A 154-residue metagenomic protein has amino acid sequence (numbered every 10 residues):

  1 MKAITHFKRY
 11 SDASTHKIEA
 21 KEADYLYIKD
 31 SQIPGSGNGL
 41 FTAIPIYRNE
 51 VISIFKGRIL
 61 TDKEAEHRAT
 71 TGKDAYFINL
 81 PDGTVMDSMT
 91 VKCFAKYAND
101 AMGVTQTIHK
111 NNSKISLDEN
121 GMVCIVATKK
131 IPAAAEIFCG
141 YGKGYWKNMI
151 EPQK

Functional and structural regions predicted by a protein language model:
K2-K8: C-terminal regulatory/interaction module of P-loop NTP-utilizing enzymes
Y10-I33, G72-K147: Catalytic core of the SET domain in histone-lysine N-methyltransferases, recognizing conserved active-site
S31-F41: Short aromatic-glycine motifs in intrinsically disordered, low-complexity regions
I52-S53, A95: A general structural signal for well-ordered alpha-helical packing
I59-A75, K147-K154: Short, compositionally biased
